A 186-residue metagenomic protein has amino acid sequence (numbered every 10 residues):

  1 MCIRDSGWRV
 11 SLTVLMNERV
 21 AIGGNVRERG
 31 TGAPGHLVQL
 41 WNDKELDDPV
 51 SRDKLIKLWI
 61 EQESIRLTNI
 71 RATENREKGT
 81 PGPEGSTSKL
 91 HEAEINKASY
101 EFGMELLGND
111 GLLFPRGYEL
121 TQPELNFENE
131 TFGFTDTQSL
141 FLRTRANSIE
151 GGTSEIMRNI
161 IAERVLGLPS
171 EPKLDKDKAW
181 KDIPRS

Functional and structural regions predicted by a protein language model:
R4-T68, N147, K181-S186: Glycine-rich beta->alpha junctions and the first turn(s) of the following alpha-helix
G7-S11, L67-I70, E92, G117 (+3 more regions): Tryptophan-centric aromatic hotspots in well-structured domains and transmembrane helices
T13-N17, E61, I70, E74 (+5 more regions): Short, well-ordered loop/turn and helix-capping segments at boundaries between secondary-structure elements and domains
G24, G30, P34, G111-E124 (+2 more regions): Intrinsic disorder at enzyme termini
N42, P49, E63-N126: C-terminal helix-coil-helix/basic helical segment that borders enzyme active sites and/or dimer interfaces and provides
D47, K57-S64, T80, E84 (+4 more regions): Secondary-structure capping and boundary motifs in well-ordered enzyme cores
